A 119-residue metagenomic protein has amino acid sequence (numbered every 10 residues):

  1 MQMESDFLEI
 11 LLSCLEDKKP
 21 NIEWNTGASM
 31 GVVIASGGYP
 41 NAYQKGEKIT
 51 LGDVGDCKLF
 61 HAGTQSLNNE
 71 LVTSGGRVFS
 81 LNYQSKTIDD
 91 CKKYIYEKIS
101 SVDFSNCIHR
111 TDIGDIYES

Functional and structural regions predicted by a protein language model:
M1-D56, L67: Active-site "cap" helix and flanking loop/linker of ATP-utilizing ligase/carboxylase catalytic domains
K18-K19, K45-K48, K58, K86 (+2 more regions): Context-gated lysine
L59-Q65: FAD-site-proximal beta/loop scaffold in flavoenzymes
Q65-N69, T73-S119: Generic C-terminus detector
